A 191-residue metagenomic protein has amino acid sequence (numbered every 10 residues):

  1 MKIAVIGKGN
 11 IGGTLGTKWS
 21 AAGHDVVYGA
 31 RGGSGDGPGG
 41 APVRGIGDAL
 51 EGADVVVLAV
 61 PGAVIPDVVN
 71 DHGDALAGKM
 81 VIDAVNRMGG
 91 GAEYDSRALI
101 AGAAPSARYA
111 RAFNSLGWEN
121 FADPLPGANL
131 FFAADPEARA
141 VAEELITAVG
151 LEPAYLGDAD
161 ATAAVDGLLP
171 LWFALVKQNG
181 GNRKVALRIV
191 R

Functional and structural regions predicted by a protein language model:
M1-G45: NAD(P)+-binding Rossmann beta1-loop-alpha1 motif at the extreme N-terminus of oxidoreductases
K2, D25-V26, D54, N129 (+1 more regions): Residues at the starts of beta-strands that form the adenosine-phosphate
G40, R44-M80, A84-N86: Rossmann-like NAD(P)-binding element
G52, G78, S106-Y109, G127: A glycine-biased structural micro-motif
V85-P124: Rossmann-fold NAD(P)-binding glycine/threonine-rich loop
N129-R191: Active-site-lining helix/loop region of Rossmann-like oxidoreductase modules
